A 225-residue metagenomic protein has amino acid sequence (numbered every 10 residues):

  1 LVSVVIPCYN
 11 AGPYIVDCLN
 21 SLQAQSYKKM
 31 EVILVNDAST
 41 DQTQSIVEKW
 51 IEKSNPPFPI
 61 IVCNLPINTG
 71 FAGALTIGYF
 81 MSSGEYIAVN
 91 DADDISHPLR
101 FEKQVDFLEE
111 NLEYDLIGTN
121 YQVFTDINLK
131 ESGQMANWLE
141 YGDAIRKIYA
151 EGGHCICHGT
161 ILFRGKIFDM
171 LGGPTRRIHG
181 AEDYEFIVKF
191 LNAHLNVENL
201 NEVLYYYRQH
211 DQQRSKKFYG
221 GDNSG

Functional and structural regions predicted by a protein language model:
L1-S3, S21, E31, E185: Cell-envelope/extracellular polymer assembly enzymes that use nucleotide-activated donors
V2-Y14, C18, Q25, V35: A conserved hydrophobic helix/loop-capping motif in glycosyltransferases and polysaccharide synthases
L19-C63: Acidic donor-binding segment of Leloir-type glycosyltransferases
N64-S82, K103: Glycine-rich, basic loop-to-helix element that forms the pyrophosphate-binding segment of sugar-nucleotide handling
F80, W138-G225: Conserved nucleotide-sugar donor-binding catalytic segment
I87: Short aromatic/hydrophobic "clamp" motif used to bind/position activated sugar donors
D91-I95, N120: The conserved acidic donor/metal-binding loop of glycosyltransferases
L99-S132: Conserved donor NDP-sugar-binding/catalytic core segment of glycosyltransferases
